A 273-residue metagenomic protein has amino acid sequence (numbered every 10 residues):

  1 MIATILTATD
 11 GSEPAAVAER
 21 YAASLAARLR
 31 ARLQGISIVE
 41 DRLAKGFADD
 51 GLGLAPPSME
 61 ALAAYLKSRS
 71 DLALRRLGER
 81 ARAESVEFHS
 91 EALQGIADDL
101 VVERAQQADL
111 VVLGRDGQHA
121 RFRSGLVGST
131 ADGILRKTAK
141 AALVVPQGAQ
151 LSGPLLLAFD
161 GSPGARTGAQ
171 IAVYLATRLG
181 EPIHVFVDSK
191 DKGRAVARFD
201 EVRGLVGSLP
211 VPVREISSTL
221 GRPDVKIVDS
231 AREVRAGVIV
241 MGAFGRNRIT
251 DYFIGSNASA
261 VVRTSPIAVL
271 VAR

Functional and structural regions predicted by a protein language model:
M1-P57, E84-V86, K137, Q150-S218 (+1 more regions): Small/aliphatic-rich secondary-structure junction motif
A15, E19, A26-R28, S90 (+2 more regions): Gly/Ser-rich helix-loop-strand patches that form or flank binding pockets for ribonucleotide-derived cofactors
A18, A22, L77, V101 (+4 more regions): Aromatic/hydrophobic pocket-lining residues that form π-stacking "cages" and hydrophobic walls in ligand
G46, V102-E103, R123-S124, L155 (+4 more regions): Short, well-ordered secondary-structure micro-motifs
A55-D71: A short acidic, glycine-rich active-site loop that binds or catalyzes chemistry on phosphate/adenosine moieties
A73-F88, L209: A structural motif corresponding to the C-terminal end of an alpha-helix and its immediate exit/capping segment
A92-D99, S218-D224: Charged docking surfaces used in two-component/phosphorelay signaling
R203, G221-R232: A short, acidic, amphipathic alpha-helical segment used as a generic capping/interface helix at domain edges
